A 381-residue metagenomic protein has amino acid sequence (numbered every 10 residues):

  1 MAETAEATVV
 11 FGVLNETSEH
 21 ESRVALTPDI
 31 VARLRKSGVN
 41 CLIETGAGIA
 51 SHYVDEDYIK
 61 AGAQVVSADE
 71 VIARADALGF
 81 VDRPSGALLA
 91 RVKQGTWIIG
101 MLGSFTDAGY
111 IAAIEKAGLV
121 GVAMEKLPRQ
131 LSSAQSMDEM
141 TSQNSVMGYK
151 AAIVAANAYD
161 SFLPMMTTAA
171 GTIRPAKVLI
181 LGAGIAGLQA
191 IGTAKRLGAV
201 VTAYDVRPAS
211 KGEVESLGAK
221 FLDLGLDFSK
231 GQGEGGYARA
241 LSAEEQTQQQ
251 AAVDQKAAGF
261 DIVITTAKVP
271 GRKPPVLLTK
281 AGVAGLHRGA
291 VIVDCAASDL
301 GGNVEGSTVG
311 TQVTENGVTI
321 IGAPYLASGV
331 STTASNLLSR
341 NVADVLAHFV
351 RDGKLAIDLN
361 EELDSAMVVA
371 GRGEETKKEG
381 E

Functional and structural regions predicted by a protein language model:
A2-A113, A117: An N-terminal-biased, well-structured beta-alpha scaffold segment characteristic of Rossmann-like dinucleotide-binding
A2-V10, N15-E16, G86-K177: Glycine/serine-rich phosphate-binding loop and adjoining beta1-alpha1 elements at the start of nucleotide-handling
L14-I49, F162-A258: Glycine-rich phosphate/diphosphate-binding loop of Rossmann-like nucleotide-binding domains
V31, D55, L89, I111 (+4 more regions): Generic hydrophobic/aromatic pocket-lining and core-packing "Φ" positions
G62-A73, P84, Q232-V263, A267-K280 (+3 more regions): A structured beta-alpha segment of the ubiquitous adenosine-cofactor-binding alpha/beta core
Q64-A68, V122, F221-G225: Short acidic-hydrophobic, aromatic-tinged amphipathic segments that line or gate anion-handling sites
V92-E125, I262-I321: ADP-ribose/adenylate-binding Rossmann-like module
E125, L131-V154, A158-A169, A297 (+1 more regions): Adenosine-phosphate binding glycine-rich loop
